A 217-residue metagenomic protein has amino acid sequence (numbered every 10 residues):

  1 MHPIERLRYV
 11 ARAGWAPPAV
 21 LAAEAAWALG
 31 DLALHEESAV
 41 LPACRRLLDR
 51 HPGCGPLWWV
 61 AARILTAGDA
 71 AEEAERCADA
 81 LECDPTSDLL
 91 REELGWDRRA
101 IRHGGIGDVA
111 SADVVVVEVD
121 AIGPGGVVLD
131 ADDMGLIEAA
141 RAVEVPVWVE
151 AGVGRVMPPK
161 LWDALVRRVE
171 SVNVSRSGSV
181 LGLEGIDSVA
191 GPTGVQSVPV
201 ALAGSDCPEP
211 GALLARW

Functional and structural regions predicted by a protein language model:
M1-E75: Long amphipathic alpha-helical segments
R6-Y9, E24-D31, R46, W59 (+5 more regions): Alpha-helical scaffold segments in soluble metabolic enzymes
R76-L81, G123-V127: Flexible, glycine/proline-enriched loop segments at strand-loop-helix junctions that form or flank small-ligand binding
D79-D97: A short, well-structured juxtamembrane/interface segment
L89, G104-G107: Phosphate- and divalent-cation-binding pockets in alpha/beta enzyme and binding domains that engage nucleotide-derived
D97-R98, A112: Beta-strand-connecting loops/turns
R99-I101, W148: Structural detector of well-ordered beta-strand residues that form the stable sheet scaffold of enzyme domains
I106-W217: Conserved phosphate- and dinucleotide-binding cores of soluble alpha/beta proteins, encompassing both enzyme active
